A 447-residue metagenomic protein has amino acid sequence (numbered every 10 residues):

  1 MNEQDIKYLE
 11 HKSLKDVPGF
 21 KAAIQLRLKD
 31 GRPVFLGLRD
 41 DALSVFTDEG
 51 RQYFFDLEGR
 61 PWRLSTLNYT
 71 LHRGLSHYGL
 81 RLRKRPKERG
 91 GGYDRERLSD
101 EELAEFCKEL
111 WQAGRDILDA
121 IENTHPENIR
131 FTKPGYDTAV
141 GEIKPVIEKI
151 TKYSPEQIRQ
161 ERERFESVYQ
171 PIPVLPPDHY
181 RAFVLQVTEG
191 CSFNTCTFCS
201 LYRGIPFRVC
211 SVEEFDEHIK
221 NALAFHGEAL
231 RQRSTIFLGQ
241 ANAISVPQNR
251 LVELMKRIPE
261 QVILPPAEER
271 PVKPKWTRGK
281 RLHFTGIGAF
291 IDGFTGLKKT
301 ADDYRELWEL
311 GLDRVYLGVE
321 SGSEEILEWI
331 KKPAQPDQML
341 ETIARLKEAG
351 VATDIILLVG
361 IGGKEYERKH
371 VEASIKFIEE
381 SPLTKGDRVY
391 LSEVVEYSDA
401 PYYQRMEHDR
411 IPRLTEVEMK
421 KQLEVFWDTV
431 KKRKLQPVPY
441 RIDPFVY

Functional and structural regions predicted by a protein language model:
E3-L82, P86-K87, T384-Y447: C-terminal accessory regions of radical SAM enzymes
P33-R97, A104-E105, E109-L185, R203 (+3 more regions): N-terminal [4Fe-4S]-dependent radical SAM core
P176-E217, N221: Canonical Radical SAM [4Fe-4S] cluster-binding loop centered on the CxxxCxxC motif and its immediate flanking residues
C199, I326-W329, P401-E407: Short acidic, glycine/proline-rich loop/turn micro-motifs
Y202-H218, A222-L251, R257-K299, G311-M339 (+2 more regions): Core AdoMet radical
H218, A222, L251-I258, D303-E306 (+3 more regions): A general structural detector for well-ordered alpha-helical segments in enzyme core domains, enriched
I236, D313-Y316, A334-P401, L423-R433 (+1 more regions): Conserved C-terminal portion of the radical SAM core fold that forms the substrate/S-adenosylmethionine-binding
S245, N249-E253, K364-H370, Y403-R413: Short, flexible/disordered intra-domain loops and linkers
